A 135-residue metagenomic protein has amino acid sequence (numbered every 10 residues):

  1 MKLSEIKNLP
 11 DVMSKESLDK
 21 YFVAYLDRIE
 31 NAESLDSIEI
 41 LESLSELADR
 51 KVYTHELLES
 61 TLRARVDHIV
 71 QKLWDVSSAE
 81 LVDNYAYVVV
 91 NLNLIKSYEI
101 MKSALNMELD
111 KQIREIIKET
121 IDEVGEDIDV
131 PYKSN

Functional and structural regions predicted by a protein language model:
M1-R28: N-terminal "cap/leader" segments of large eukaryotic alpha-helical scaffolds
K2-S4, K102-N135: Eukaryotic acidic, Ser/Thr-rich intrinsically disordered low-complexity regions
I6-M13, I38-S60, D83-L92, E115-D127: Structural detector for internal amphipathic alpha-helices that build alpha-solenoid repeat scaffolds
D19-R28, T54-K72, I95-L105, D129-N135: Amphipathic alpha-helical scaffolding segments comprising HEAT/armadillo-like alpha-solenoid repeats
I29-E33, S45-A48: A short, well-ordered alpha-helical element
S34-I38, D75, A79-E80, D110-K111: Alpha-helix N-cap/helix-start positions at coil->helix boundaries
A48-V52, S77-S78, N93-S97, L109 (+1 more regions): Short alpha-helix boundary/capping elements
K72-V88: Mid-chain, well-packed structural core segment of small domains
